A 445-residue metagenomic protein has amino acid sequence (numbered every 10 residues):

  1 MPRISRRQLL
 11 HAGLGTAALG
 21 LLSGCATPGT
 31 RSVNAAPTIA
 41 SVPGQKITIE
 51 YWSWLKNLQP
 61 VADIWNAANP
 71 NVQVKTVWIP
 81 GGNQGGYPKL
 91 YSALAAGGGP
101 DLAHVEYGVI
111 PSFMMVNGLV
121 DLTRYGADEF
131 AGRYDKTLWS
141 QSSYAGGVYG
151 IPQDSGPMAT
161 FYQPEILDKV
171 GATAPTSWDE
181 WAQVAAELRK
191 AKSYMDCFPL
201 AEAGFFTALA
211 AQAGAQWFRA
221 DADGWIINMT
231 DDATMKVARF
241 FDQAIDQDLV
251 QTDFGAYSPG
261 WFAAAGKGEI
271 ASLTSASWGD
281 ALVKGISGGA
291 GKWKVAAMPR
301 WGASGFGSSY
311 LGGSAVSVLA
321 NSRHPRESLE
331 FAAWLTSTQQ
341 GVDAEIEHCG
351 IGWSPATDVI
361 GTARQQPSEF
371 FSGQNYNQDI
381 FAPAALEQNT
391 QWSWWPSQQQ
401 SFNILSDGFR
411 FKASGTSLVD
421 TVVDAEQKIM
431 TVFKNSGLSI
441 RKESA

Functional and structural regions predicted by a protein language model:
P2-P111, F130, A174, E327 (+1 more regions): Conserved N-terminal structural module of periplasmic/extracytoplasmic solute-binding proteins
P28, N34-T38, Y107-M158, L209 (+3 more regions): Hinge/lid segment of periplasmic solute-binding proteins
S41-V42, T123-K136, A215-K236, G285-G291 (+3 more regions): Short, solvent-exposed loop/beta-turn-alpha elements that line the ligand-binding surface or hinge of extracytoplasmic
D63, N83-D121, G132-G150, T160-F161 (+4 more regions): Pocket-flanking alpha-helical
I110-G118, T137-A174, P199-D223, Y310-V318 (+1 more regions): Periplasmic solute-binding protein
D168, A384-A445: Conserved C-terminal helix/tail region of periplasmic/extracytoplasmic solute-binding proteins
A185-E187, G224-G255, M298: Glycine-centered hinge/linker elements that transmit conformational signals in sensory and ligand-binding systems
W278-A290, G302-I404, I440-A445: C-terminal lobe and pocket-closing loops of periplasmic/extracytoplasmic Venus-flytrap solute-binding proteins
